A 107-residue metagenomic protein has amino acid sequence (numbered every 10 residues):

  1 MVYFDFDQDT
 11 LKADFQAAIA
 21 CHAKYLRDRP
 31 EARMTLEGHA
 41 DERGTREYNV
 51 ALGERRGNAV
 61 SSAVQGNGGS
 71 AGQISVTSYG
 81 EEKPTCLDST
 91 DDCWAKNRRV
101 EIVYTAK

Functional and structural regions predicted by a protein language model:
M1-C21, Y25, D41-R46: Short, solvent-exposed beta-strand/turn patches at coil↔beta or beta↔helix junctions that act as interaction loops
D14-C21, E47, A51, R55-A59 (+1 more regions): Extracytoplasmic/secreted proteins, especially bacterial periplasmic and envelope-associated proteins
R27-R29, C93-K96: Extracellular/periplasmic catalytic domains that process cell-envelope and extracellular macromolecules
P30-H39, L52-T85, R98-K107: A non-catalytic structural micro-motif
G66, D91-C93: Short, exposed beta-strand-loop hairpins at the edges of beta-sheets in extracellular/periplasmic proteins
C86-T90: Short beta-alpha junctions and helix-cap segments that line functional grooves
